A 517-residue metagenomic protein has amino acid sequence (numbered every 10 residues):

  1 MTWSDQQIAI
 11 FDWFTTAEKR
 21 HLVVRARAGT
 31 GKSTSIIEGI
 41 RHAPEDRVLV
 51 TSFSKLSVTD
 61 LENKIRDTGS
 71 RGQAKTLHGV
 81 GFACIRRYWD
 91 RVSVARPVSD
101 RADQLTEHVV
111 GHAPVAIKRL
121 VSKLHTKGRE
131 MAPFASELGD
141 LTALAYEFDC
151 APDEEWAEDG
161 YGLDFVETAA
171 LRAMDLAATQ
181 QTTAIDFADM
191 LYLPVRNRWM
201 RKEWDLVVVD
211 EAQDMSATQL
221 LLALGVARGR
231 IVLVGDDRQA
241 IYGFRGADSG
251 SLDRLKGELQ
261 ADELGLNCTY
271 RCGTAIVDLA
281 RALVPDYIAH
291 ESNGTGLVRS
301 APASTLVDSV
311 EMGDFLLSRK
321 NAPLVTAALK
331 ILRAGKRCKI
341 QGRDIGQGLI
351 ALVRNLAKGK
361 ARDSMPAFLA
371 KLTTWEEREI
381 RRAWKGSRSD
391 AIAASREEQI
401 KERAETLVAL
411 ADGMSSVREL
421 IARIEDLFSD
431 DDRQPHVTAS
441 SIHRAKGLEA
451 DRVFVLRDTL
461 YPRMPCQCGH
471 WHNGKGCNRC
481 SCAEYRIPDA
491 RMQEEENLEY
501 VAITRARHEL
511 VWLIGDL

Functional and structural regions predicted by a protein language model:
M1-D12, R20-V24, S35, H112-V208 (+3 more regions): Accessory N-terminal region flanking or inserted into the helicase ATPase core in nucleic-acid motor proteins
M1-V92, T504: P-loop NTPase Walker
R25-I36, H42, F53-L56, K202 (+9 more regions): Conserved helicase motor core of SF1/SF2 NTP-dependent helicases
S52-R129, L332-L349: Conserved P-loop NTPase-based nucleic-acid remodeling module centered on helicase motor cores
T76, I185-M190, P435-H443: Conserved two-lobed SF2 helicase motor
W89-Q180, L255-K256, E263-V307, G313 (+1 more regions): Interdomain motor-coupling "hinge/lid" segment immediately C-terminal to the ATP-binding subdomain of NTP-driven enzymes
L306-I442, K446: Conserved helicase/translocase motor-coupling segment
K401-R452, R457-L517: C-terminal accessory regions
